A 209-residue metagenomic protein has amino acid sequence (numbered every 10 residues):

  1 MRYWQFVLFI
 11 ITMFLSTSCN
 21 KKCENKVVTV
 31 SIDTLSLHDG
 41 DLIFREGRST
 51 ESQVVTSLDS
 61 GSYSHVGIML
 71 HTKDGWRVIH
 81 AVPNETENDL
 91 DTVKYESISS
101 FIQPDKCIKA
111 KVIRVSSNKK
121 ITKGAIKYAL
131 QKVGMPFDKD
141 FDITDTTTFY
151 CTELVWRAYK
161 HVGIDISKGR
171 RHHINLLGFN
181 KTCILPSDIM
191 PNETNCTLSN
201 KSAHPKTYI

Functional and structural regions predicted by a protein language model:
M1-N25: Bacterial Sec-dependent N-terminal signal peptides
C19-I209: Cysteine-nucleophile amide-bond enzymes
